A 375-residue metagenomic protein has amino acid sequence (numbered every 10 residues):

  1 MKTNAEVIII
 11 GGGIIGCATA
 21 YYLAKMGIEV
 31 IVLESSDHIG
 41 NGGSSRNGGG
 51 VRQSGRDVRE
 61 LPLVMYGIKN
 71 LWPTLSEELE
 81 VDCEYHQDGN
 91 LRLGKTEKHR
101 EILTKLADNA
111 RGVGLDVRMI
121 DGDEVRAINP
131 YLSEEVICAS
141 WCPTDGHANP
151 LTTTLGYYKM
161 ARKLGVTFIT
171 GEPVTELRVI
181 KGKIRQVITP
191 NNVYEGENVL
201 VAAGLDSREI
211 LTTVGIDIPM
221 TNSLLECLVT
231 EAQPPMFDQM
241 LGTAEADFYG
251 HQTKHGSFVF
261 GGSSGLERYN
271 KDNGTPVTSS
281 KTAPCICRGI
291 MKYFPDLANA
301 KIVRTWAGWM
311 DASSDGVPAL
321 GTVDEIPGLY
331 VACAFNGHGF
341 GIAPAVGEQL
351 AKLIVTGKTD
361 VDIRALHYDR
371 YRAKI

Functional and structural regions predicted by a protein language model:
K2-I15, I31: Beta1/beta-strand and adjacent pyrophosphate-binding region of the FAD-binding site in flavoprotein oxidoreductases
A24-S44: Glycine-rich FAD pyrophosphate-binding loop
G40, N192-F237: Central helical "cap/lid" subdomain
G48-I128, D247, G274, G289-I290: Dinucleotide-binding Rossmann-like beta1-alpha1 core, especially the glycine-rich loop that anchors the ADP
L63, R92-I102, W141-K159, T275-K281: Short beta-strand to alpha-helix junction loop
S140-E197: Helical element adjacent to the flavin cofactor pocket in flavoenzyme catalytic cores
P234-G328: Active-site lid/adjacent beta-loop-alpha segment flanking the redox-cofactor pocket in flavoenzymes
M291-I375: C-terminal catalytic lobe of FAD-dependent flavoproteins
